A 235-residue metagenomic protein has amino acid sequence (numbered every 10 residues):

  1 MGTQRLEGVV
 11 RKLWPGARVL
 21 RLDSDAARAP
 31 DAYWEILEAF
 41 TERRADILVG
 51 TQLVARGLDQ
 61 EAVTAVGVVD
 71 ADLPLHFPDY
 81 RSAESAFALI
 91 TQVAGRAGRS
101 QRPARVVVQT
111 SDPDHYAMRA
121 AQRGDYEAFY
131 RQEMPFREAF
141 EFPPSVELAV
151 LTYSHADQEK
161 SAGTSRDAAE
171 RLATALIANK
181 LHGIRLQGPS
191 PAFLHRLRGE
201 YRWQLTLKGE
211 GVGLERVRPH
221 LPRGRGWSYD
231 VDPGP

Functional and structural regions predicted by a protein language model:
M1-A162, R166, T174, Q204-L205 (+1 more regions): Inter-lobe coupling/hinge segments of SF2-like helicase ATPases
R5, E200, R218-P219, G224-R225: C-terminal effector/interaction modules appended to NTPase cores
L13-A26, N179-G188, G226-D230: Conserved RecA-like helicase motor-core motifs
T51-A55, P191-A192, G211-V212: Short, polar loop motifs at secondary-structure junctions
Q158-T164, G211-R218: Short, conserved charged micro-motifs
A169-A178, H220-Y229: A common structural junction motif
E170, T174-N179, R185-L197: A carboxyl-terminal module marker
L194-K208, P235: Short, low-order "capping/linker" segments at domain edges
